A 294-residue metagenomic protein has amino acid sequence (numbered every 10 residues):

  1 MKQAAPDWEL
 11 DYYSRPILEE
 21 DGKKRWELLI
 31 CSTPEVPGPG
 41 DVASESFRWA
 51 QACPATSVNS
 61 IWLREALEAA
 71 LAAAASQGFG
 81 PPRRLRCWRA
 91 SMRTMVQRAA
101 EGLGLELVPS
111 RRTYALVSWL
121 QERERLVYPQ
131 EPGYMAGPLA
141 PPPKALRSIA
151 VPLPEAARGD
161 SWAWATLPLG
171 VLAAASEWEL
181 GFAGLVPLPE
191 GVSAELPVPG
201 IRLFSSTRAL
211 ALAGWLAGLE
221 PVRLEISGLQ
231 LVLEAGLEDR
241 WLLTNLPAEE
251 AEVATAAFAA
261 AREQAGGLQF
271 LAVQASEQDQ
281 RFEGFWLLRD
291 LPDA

Functional and structural regions predicted by a protein language model:
M1-A294: Secondary-structure boundary/capping micro-motif
